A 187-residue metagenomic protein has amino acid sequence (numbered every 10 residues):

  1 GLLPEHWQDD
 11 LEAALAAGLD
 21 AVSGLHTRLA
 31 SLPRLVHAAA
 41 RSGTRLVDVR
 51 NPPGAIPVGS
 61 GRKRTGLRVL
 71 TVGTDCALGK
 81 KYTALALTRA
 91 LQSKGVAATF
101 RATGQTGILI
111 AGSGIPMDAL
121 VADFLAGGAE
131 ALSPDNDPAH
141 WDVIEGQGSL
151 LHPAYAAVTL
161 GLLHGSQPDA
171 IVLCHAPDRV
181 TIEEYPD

Functional and structural regions predicted by a protein language model:
G1-E5: Rossmann-like NAD(P)-binding element
W7-L11, T88, T159-L160: Generic hydrophobic/aromatic pocket-lining and core-packing "Φ" positions
D10-A30: ADP-ribose/adenylate-binding Rossmann-like module
A21-H26, T71-L78, I115-A119: Flexible, glycine/proline-enriched loop segments at strand-loop-helix junctions that form or flank small-ligand binding
S23-A40, R45-G54, S60, A126-P134 (+2 more regions): Conserved catalytic-core segment of NTP-binding enzymes
P57-F100: Walker A (P-loop) phosphate-binding motif
R68, T88-D123: N-terminal phosphate/diphosphate-binding loop that engages ATP/GTP or pyrophosphate donors across diverse enzyme folds
